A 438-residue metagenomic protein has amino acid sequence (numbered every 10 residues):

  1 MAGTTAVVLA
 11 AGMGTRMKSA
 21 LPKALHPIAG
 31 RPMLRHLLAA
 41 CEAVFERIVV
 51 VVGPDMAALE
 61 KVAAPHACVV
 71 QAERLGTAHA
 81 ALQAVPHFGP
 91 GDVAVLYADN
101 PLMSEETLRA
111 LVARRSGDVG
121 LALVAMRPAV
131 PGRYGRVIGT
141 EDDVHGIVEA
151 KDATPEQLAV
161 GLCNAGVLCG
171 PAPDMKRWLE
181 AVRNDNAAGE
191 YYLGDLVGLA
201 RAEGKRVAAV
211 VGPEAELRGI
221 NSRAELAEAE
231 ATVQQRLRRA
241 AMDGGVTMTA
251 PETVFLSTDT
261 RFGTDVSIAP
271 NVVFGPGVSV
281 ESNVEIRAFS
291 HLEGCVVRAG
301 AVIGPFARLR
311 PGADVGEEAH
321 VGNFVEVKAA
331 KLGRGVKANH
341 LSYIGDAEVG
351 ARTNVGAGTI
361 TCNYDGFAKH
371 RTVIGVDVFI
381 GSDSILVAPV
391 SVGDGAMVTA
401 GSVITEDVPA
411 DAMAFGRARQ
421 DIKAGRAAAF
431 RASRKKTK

Functional and structural regions predicted by a protein language model:
M1-L59, P65-L75, Q83, S104-R114: N-terminal glycine-rich phosphate-binding loop and ensuing alpha1 helix
T4-T5, L38, E42, R47 (+5 more regions): Catalytic cores of nucleotide-enabled group-transfer and carboxylate-activating enzymes in metabolic and assembly-line
A6-V8, V49-V50, A94-V95, L121-V124 (+1 more regions): Structural beta-sheet core signal
L59-E141, A165, C169, K176-R183: Conserved beta-loop-beta/alpha segment of the NTase-like Rossmann-fold superfamily that binds/positions NTPs
V144-Q235, R239: Catalytic-core segments of class I nucleotidyltransferases/pyrophosphorylases that form NMP-activated intermediates
N164-L168, T258, H370, A388: Glycine/small-residue-rich pyrophosphate-binding loop that anchors the diphosphate of NDP-sugar donors
A202-P305: Extended, small-residue-rich solenoid/repeat segments and analogous flexible loops that form exposed scaffolds
V302-K438: Glycine-rich hexapeptide-repeat left-handed beta-helix
